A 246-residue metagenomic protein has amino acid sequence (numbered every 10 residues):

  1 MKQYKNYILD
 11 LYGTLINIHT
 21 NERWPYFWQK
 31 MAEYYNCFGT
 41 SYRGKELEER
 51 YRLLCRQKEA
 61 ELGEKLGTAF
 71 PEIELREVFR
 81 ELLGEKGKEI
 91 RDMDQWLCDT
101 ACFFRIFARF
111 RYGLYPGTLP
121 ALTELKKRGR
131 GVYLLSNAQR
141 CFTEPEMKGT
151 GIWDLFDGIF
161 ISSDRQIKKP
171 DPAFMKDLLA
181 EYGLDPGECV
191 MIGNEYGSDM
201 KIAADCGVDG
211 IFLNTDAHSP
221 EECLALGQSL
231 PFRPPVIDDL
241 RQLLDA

Functional and structural regions predicted by a protein language model:
M1-L9, I18-N21, F38-K45, C98 (+3 more regions): Asp-based, Mg2+/Mn2+-dependent phosphohydrolase catalytic module
E22-Y35: Basic, amphipathic juxtamembrane/active-site segments that coordinate anionic phosphate or diphosphate groups
F27, L75-V78, F174, L243: Hydrophobic alpha-helical packing elements
A32, K45-C102: A metal-dependent, Asp-based hydrolase signature
R56-A69, I106-G113, D205, D209: Short amphipathic alpha-helical segments at helix boundaries and their inter-helical linkers
T68-E77, G84-E85, D94, R105-Y133 (+2 more regions): Short, acidic loop-to-helix structural element flanking the phosphoryl-transfer center in phosphate-processing enzymes
